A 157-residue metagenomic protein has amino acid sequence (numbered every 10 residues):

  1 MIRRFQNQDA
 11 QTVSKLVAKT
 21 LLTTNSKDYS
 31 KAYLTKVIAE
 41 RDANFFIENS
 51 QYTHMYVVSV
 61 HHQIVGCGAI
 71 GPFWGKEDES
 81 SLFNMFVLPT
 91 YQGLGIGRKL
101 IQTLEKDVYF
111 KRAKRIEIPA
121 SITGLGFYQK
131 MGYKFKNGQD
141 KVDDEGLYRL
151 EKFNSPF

Functional and structural regions predicted by a protein language model:
M1-Q11, F153-F157: Conserved N-terminal entry element of GNAT/NAT acetyltransferase domains
R4-Q8, K15-P89, I101-Q102: Acetyl-CoA-dependent GNAT
T20, D107, F127: Short alpha-helical functional segments enriched in proximate histidine and acidic residues
S59-H61, K152-S155: Active-site beta-strand termini and strand-to-loop segments that position acidic
V87, G93-K106, K130: Conserved acetyl-CoA-binding loop-helix of GNAT-fold acetyltransferases
V108-S121: Conserved GNAT acetyl-CoA-binding A-motif
E117-P119, K134-L150: Conserved catalytic-core motifs of GNAT/GCN5-like acyltransferases
F127-Y128, Y133: Conserved hydrophobic/aromatic "anchor" residues that stabilize well-ordered secondary structure elements
